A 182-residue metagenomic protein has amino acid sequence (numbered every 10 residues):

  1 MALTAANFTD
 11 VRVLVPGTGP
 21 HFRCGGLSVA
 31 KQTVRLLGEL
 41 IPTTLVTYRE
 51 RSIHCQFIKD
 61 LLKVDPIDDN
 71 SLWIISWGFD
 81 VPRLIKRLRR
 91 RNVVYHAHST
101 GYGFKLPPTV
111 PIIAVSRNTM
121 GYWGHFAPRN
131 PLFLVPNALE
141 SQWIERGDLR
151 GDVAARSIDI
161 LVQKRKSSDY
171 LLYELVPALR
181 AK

Functional and structural regions predicted by a protein language model:
A2-F22: Nucleotide-activated donor-dependent transferases that construct or modify glycoconjugates
A2-T4, P16, Y48-Y122, A127: Extended catalytic core of nucleotide-activated donor transferases of GT-like folds
V11-V13, W73, I160: Conserved hydrophobic helix-helix packing surfaces used for dimerization/oligomerization
G17-V29, D169-Y170: A short, glycine/small-residue-rich beta-strand->loop->alpha-helix junction that serves as a flexible
V29-Q32, E140-K182: Conserved catalytic-core segment of nucleotide-activated headgroup transferases in glycan assembly
L37: Aromatic pocket-lining residues of Rossmann-like dinucleotide-binding sites
P42-S52, K182: A short beta-strand-loop structural module common to alpha/beta enzyme folds
P111-G124, P128-R146, A155: Donor nucleotide-sugar binding/catalytic pocket of nucleotide-sugar-dependent glycosyltransferases
